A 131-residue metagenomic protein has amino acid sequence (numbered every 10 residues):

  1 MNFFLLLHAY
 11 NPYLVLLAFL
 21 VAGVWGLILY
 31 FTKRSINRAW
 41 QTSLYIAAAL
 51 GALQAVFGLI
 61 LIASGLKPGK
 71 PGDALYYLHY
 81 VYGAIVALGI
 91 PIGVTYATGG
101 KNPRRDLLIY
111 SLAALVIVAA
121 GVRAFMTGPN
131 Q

Functional and structural regions predicted by a protein language model:
M1-L20: Hydrophobic transmembrane alpha-helical segments in integral membrane proteins
L5, W40, G69-V81, D106-I109: Non-cytosolic membrane-interface motifs at loop->transmembrane helix junctions
L14-K33: N-terminal signal-anchor/start-transfer transmembrane helix
F31-T42, T98-D106: Membrane-interface helix-boundary motifs at transmembrane edges
I36-G51, L75: Loop-to-helix transition at the N-terminal end of transmembrane alpha-helices
F57-G89: Short alpha-helical packing/oligomerization segments
S64, A119-Q131: Juxtamembrane boundary at the C-terminal end of a transmembrane helix
P91-Y110, M126-T127: Membrane-helix boundary connector in multi-pass membrane proteins
